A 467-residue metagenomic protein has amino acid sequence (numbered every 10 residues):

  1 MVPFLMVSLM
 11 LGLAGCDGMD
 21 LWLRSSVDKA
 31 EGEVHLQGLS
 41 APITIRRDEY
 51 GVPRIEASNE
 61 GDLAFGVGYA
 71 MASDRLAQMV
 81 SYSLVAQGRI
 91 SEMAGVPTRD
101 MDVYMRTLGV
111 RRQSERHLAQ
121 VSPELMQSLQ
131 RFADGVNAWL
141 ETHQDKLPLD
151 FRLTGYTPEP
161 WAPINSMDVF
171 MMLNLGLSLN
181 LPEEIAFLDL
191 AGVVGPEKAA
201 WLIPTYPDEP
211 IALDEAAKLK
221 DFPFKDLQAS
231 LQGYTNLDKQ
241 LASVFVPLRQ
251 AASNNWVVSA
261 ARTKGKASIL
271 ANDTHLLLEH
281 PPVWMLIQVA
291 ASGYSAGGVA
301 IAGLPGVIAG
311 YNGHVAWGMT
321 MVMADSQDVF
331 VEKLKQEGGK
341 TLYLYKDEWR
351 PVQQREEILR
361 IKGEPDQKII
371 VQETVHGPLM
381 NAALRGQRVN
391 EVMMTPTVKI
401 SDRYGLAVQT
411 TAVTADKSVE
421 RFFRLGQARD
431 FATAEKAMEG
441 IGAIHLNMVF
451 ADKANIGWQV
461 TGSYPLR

Functional and structural regions predicted by a protein language model:
L13-G15: C-terminal motif of bacterial Sec signal peptides marking the signal peptidase cleavage site
D17-I269, T274-H280, G293, G298 (+2 more regions): Substrate-recognition/specificity elements adjacent to catalytic centers across diverse enzyme folds
I45, S418-G440: Alpha/propeptide regions of enzymes that mature by internal proteolysis
E56-Q78, M285, T374-V398, Y404: Short, surface-exposed, low-complexity cationic segments
A64-G66, F170, N174, P182 (+12 more regions): Short helix/loop capping segments that flank catalytic or ligand/cofactor-binding pockets
L241, L248, A252-S259, V307 (+3 more regions): Long, His/Glu/Asp-enriched segments that create or flank divalent metal/ion-associated functional microenvironments
S295-V371: Compact, glycine/acidic-enriched structural inserts
A302, Q327, M380-N381, V389 (+3 more regions): Hydrophobic alpha-helical segments
